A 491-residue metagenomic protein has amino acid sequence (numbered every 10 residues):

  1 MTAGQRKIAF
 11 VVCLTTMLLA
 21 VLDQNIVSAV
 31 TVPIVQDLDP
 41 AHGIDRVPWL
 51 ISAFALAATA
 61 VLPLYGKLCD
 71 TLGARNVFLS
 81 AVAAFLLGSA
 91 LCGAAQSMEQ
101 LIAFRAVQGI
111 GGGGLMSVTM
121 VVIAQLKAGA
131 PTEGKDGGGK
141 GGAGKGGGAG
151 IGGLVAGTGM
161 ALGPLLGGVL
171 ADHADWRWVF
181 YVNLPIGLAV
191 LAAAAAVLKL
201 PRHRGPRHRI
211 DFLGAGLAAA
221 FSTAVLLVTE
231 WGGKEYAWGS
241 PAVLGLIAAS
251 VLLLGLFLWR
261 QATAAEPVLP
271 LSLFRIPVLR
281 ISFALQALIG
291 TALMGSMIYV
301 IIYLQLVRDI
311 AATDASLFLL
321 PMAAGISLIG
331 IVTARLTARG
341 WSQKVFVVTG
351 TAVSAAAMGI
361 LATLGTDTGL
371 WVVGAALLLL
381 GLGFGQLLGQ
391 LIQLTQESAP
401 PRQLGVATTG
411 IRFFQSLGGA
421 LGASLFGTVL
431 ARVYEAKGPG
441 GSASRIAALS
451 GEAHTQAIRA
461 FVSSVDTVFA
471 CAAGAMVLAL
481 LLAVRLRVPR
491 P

Functional and structural regions predicted by a protein language model:
I8-A55, D175, P241-G245, L253 (+3 more regions): Transmembrane core module of solute transporters
V11, G73-A83, E99, V118-T119 (+4 more regions): C-terminal module of multi-pass small-molecule transporters
L18, W49-L56, A83, G150-T158 (+5 more regions): Transmembrane alpha-helical cores of Major Facilitator Superfamily
N25, A55-P63, G113, M160-A161 (+3 more regions): Residue-level signature of mid-helix packing/kink "hotspots" within the transmembrane helices of 12-pass Major
S28, S117, A156-G168, S222 (+2 more regions): Glycine/proline-centered helix-kink
I34-V35, L68-C69, L166-A174, T229 (+4 more regions): Interfacial helix-cap and linker-helix signal at transmembrane-aqueous boundaries of multi-pass secondary transporters
L62-L213: Helix-loop-helix hairpins in multi-pass membrane proteins, especially solute transporters
V169-Q286, A292, I310, F318-L320: Hydrophobic transmembrane-helix bundles of small-molecule transporters
